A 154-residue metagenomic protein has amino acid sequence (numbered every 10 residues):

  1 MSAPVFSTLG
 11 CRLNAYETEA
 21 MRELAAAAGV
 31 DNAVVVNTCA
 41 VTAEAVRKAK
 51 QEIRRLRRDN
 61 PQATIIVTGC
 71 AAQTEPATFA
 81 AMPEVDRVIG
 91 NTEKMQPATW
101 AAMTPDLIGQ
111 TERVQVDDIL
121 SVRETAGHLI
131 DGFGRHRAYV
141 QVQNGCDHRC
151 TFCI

Functional and structural regions predicted by a protein language model:
M1-I154: Proteins enriched for Cys/Gly/acidic motifs involved in redox and nucleic-acid/cofactor modification
